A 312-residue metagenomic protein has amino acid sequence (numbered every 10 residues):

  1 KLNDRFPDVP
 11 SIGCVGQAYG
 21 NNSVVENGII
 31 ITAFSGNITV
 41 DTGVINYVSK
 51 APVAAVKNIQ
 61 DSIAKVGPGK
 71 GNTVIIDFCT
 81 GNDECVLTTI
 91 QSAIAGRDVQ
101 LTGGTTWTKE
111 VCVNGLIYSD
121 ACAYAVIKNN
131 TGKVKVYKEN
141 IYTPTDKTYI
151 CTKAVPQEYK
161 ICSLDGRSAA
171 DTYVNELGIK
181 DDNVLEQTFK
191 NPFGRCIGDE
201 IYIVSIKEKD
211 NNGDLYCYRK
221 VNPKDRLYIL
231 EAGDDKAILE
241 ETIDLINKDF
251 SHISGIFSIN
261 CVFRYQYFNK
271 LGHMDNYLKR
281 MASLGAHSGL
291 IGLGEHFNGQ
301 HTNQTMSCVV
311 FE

Functional and structural regions predicted by a protein language model:
K1-E312: Hydrophobic alpha/beta core scaffold segments
